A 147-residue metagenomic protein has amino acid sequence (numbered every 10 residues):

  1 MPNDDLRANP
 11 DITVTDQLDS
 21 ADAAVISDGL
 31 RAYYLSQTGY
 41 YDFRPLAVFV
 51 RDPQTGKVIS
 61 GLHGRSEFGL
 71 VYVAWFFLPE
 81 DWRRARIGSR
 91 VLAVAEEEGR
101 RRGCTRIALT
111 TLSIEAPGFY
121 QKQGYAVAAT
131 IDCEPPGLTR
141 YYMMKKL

Functional and structural regions predicted by a protein language model:
M1-D11: Basic/polar N-terminal segments that are highly enriched at the extreme N-terminus, encompassing both cleavable
P10-A74, P79-D81, I114, C133 (+1 more regions): Acetyl-CoA-dependent GNAT
I26, Y120, Y125: Conserved active-site tyrosine of GNAT-family acetyltransferases
R84-E97, K122: Conserved acetyl-CoA-binding loop-helix of GNAT-fold acetyltransferases
V91, E115-A116: Conserved short alpha-helix immediately C-terminal to the canonical SAM/SAH-binding motif I of Rossmann-like
G99-L112: Conserved GNAT acetyl-CoA-binding A-motif
A108-T110, A126-Y142: Conserved catalytic-core motifs of GNAT/GCN5-like acyltransferases
K122, K145-K146: A general lysine-centric signal
